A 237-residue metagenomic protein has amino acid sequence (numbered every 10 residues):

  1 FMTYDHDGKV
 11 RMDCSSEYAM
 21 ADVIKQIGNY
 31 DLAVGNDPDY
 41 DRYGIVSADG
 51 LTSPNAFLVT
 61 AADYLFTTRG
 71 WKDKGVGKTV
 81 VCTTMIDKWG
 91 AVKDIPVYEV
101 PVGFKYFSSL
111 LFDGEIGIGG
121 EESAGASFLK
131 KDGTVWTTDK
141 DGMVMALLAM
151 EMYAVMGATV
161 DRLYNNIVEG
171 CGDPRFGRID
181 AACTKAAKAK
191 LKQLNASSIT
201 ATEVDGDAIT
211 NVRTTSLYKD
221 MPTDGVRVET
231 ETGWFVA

Functional and structural regions predicted by a protein language model:
F1-G44: N-terminal small/polar loop signature for handling phosphorylated ligands or for N-terminal nucleophile
M2, G44, T52-S53, S127: Generic, ordered loop/turn and secondary-structure boundary motif
D13-S16, N55, V100: A conditional alpha-helix N-cap/helix-loop micro-motif detector
Y18-D22, Q26, F57, A61 (+1 more regions): Well-ordered alpha-helical segments embedded in enzymatic catalytic cores
Y30-L32, I45-A48, T68-A237: Phosphate-binding and adjacent anionic-ligand microenvironments
P38, L51-A56, T137-G142: Short glycine/threonine-rich catalytic loop with a Thr-x-Gly-x-Asp
D49-T68: Cysteine protease catalytic core and zymogen-processing segment of caspase-like enzymes
